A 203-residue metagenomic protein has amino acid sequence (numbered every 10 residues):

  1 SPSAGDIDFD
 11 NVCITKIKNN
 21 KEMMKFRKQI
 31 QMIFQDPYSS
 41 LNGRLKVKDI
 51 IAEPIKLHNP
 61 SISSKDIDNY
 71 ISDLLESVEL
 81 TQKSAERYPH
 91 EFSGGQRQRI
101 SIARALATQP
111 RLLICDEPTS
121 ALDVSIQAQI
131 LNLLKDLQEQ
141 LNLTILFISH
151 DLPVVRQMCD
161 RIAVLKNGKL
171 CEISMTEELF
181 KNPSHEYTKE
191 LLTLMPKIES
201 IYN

Functional and structural regions predicted by a protein language model:
A4-C13, F26: Conserved ABC transporter NBD signature motif
C13, K65-K83, L192-T193: Conserved ABC ATPase "signature" region
I14-Q31, L57, E178-P183: ABC ATPase NBD coupling module
Y88-F92, Q96: Conserved ABC ATPase signature
Q109: Conserved catalytic motifs of ABC-family nucleotide-binding domains
V155-Q157: A short, surface-exposed alpha-helical micro-motif characterized by mixed small hydrophobic and charged/polar residues
